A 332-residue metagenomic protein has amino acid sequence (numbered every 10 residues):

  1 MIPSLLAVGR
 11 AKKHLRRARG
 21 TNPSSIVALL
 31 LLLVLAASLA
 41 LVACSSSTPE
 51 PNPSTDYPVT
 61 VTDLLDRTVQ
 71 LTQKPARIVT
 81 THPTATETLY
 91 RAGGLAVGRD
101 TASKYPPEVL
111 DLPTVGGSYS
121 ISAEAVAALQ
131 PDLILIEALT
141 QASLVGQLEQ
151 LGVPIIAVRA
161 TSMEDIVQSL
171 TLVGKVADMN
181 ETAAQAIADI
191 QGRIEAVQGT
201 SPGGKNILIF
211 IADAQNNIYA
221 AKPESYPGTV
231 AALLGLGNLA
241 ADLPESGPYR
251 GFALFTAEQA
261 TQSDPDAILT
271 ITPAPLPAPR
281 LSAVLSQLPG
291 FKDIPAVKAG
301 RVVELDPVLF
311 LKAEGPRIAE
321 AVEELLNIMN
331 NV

Functional and structural regions predicted by a protein language model:
I2-A36, V42-T84, N180-A214, E324-V332: Bacterial Sec-exported substrate-binding components of ABC uptake systems
L64-D66, T114-E124, E245-A257: Short helix-initiation/N-cap motifs at beta->coil->alpha
R67-Q70, S143-Y219, A240, Y249 (+1 more regions): Extracytoplasmic substrate-binding proteins
T72-P75, H82-G93, A123, A127 (+13 more regions): Extracytoplasmic/secreted envelope proteins and their assembly/folding machinery, especially bacterial periplasmic
R77-L129, L133-A138, L236-L239: A short, structured surface patch at a secondary-structure boundary
H82, A138-L139, A267, I271-P275: Short secondary-structure boundary segments
A102-Y105, A220-G251: Alpha-helical, coiled-coil/dimerization segments enriched in small aliphatic residues
S122-I136, V153, T256-T270: Proline-aspartate-enriched helix->loop->beta-strand connector
